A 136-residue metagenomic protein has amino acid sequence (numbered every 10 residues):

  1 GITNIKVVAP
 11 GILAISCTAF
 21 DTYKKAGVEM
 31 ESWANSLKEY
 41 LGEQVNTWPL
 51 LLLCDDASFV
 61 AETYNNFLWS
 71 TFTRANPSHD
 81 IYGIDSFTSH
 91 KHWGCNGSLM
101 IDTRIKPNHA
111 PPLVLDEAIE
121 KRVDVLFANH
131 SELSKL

Functional and structural regions predicted by a protein language model:
G1-L136: Charged, compositionally biased interaction regions
